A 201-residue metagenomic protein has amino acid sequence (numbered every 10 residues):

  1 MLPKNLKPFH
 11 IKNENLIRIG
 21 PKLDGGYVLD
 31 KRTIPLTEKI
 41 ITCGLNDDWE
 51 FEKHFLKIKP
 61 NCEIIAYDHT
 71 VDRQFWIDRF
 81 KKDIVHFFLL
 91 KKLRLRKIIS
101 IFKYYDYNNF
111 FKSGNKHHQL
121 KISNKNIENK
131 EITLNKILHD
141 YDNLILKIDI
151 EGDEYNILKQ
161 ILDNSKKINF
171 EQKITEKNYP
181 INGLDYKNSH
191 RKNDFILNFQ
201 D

Functional and structural regions predicted by a protein language model:
M1-P21: N-terminal accessory regions of S-adenosyl-L-methionine
L2-F9, Y27-T33, L138-N143: Generic detector of short, locally flexible boundary/turn motifs and exposed helical patches
E14-E128, Y141, Y179-I181: SAM cofactor-binding core of SAM-dependent methyltransferases, primarily the Rossmann-like beta-alpha-beta module
K39-I41, K57-I65, R73, D78 (+2 more regions): Conserved acidic-Pro-Pro-aromatic motif
E128-K136: A Trp-anchored, charged/polar loop motif used as the substrate-binding/catalytic surface of acyl/ester-handling
